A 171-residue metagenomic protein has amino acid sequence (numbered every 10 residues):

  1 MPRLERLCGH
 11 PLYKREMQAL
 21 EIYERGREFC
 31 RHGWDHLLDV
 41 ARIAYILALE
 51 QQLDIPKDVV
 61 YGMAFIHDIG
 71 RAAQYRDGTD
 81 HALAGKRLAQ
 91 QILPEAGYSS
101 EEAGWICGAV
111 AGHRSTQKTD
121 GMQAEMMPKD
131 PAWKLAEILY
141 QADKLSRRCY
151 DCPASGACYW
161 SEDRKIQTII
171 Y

Functional and structural regions predicted by a protein language model:
M1-L12, M17, E24-K57, I66 (+2 more regions): Divalent metal-dependent phosphate-bond-processing catalytic cores, especially two-metal-ion Mg2+/Mn2+ enzymes that act
G62-G70: Catalytic-site beta-strand/loop segments enriched in glycine and acidic/polar residues
